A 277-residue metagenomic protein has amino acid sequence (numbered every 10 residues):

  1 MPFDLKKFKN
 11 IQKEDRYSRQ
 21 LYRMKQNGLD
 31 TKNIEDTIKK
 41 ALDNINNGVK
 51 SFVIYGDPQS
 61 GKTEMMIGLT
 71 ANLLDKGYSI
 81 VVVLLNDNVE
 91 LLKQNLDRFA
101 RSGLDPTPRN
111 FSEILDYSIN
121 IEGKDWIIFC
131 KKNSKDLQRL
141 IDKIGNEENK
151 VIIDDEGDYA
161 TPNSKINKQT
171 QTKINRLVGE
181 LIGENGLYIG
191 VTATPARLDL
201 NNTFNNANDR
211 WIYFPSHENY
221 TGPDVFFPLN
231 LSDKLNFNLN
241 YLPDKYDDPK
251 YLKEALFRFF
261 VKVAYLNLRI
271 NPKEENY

Functional and structural regions predicted by a protein language model:
P2-R19: Extended, charged/polar low-complexity intrinsically disordered regions
D15-Y55: Conserved pre-motif I regulatory segment
N47-I54, S79-I80, K124-D125, E275-Y277: Pre-Walker A (Motif I) flank of P-loop NTPase domains
G61, Y159-N163, L198: Catalytic P-loop NTPase motifs of RecA-like helicase/translocase cores
K62-A71: Motif I (Walker A/P-loop) of helicase-class P-loop NTPases
M65, Y78-G103: Conserved Walker A/P-loop ATP-binding site and its immediately adjacent core in helicase/helicase-like ATPase domains
N110-E156, A160-L181: Conserved RecA-like ASCE ATPase "motif II neighborhood" in helicase/translocase motors
E148-D154, I166-E275: Conserved P-loop NTPase catalytic core
